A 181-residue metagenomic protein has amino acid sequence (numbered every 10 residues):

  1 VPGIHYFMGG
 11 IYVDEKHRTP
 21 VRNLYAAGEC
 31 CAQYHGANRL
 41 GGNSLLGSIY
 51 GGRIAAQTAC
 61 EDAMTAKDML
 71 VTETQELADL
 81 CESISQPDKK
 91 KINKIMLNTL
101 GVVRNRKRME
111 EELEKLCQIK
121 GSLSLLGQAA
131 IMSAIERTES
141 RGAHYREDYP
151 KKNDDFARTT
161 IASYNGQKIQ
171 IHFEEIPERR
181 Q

Functional and structural regions predicted by a protein language model:
V1-I4: Short Gly/Pro-enriched turn/cap motifs at secondary-structure boundaries
Y6, Y12-A26, C30-Q181: Glycine- and aromatic-enriched mobile tails/lids
